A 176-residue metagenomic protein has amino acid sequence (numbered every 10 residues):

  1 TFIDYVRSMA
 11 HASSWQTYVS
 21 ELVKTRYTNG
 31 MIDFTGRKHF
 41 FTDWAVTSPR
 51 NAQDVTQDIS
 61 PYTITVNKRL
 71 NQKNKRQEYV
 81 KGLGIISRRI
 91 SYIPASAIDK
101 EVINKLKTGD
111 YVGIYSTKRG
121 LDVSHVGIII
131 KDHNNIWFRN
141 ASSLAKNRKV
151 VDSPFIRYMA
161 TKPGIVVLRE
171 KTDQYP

Functional and structural regions predicted by a protein language model:
T1-I90, K107, K131-N135, N140-S143: Acidic/His-rich structured neighborhood in mature extracellular/periplasmic domains
S91-V102, S116: Short alpha-helix capping/helix-loop boundary micro-motifs
A97-K105, F155-Y158: Short alpha-helical interface patches
T108-G113, V123-S124, I128-P176: Low-complexity, Gly/Ser/Thr/Pro-rich intrinsically disordered linker/tail segments
K118-L121: Short, charged beta-turn/beta-strand-edge "cap" motif at the junction between a beta-strand and an adjacent loop
